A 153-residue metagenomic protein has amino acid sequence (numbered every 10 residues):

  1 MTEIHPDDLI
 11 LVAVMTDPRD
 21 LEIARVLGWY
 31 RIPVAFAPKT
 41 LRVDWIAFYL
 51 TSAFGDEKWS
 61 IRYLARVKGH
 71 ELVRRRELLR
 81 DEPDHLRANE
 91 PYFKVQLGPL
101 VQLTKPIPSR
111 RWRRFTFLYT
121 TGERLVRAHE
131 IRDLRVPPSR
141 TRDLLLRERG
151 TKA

Functional and structural regions predicted by a protein language model:
T2-A153: Structured alpha/beta reader/binder surfaces that contact nucleic acids or chromatin modification marks
